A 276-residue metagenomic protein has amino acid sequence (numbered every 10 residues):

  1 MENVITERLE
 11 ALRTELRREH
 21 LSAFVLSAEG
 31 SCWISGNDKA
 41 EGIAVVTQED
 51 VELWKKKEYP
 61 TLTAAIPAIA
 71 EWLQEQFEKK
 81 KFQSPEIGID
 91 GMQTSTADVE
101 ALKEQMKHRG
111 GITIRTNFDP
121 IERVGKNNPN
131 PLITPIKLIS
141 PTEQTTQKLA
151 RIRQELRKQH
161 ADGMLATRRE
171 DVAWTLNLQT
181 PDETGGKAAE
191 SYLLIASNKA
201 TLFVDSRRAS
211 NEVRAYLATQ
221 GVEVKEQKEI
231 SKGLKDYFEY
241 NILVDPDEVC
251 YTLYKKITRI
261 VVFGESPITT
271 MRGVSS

Functional and structural regions predicted by a protein language model:
M1-S276: Terminal domain-start leader segments
